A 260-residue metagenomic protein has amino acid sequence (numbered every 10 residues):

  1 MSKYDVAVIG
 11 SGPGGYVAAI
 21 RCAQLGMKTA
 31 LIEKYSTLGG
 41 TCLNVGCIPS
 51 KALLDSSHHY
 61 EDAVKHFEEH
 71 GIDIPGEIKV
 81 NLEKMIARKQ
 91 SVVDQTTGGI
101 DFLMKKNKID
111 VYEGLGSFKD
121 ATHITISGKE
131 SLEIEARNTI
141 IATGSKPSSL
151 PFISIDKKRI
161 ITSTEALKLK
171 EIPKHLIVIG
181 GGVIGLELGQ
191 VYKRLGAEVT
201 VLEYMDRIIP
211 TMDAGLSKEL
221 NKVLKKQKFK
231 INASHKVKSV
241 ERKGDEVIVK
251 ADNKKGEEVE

Functional and structural regions predicted by a protein language model:
M1-G12, I172-G182: Beta1/beta-strand and adjacent pyrophosphate-binding region of the FAD-binding site in flavoprotein oxidoreductases
S2-Y4, I20-M27, E33-I172, T200 (+5 more regions): Glycine-rich flavin
D5-L31, G185-K193: N-terminal Rossmann-like FAD-binding beta1-loop-alpha1 element of flavoenzymes
I9, Q90-S91, I179, T211: Residue-level marker of alpha-helix boundaries and capping positions
V178, V183-Y204, G244: Rossmann-like dinucleotide/phosphate-binding beta-alpha-beta segment
